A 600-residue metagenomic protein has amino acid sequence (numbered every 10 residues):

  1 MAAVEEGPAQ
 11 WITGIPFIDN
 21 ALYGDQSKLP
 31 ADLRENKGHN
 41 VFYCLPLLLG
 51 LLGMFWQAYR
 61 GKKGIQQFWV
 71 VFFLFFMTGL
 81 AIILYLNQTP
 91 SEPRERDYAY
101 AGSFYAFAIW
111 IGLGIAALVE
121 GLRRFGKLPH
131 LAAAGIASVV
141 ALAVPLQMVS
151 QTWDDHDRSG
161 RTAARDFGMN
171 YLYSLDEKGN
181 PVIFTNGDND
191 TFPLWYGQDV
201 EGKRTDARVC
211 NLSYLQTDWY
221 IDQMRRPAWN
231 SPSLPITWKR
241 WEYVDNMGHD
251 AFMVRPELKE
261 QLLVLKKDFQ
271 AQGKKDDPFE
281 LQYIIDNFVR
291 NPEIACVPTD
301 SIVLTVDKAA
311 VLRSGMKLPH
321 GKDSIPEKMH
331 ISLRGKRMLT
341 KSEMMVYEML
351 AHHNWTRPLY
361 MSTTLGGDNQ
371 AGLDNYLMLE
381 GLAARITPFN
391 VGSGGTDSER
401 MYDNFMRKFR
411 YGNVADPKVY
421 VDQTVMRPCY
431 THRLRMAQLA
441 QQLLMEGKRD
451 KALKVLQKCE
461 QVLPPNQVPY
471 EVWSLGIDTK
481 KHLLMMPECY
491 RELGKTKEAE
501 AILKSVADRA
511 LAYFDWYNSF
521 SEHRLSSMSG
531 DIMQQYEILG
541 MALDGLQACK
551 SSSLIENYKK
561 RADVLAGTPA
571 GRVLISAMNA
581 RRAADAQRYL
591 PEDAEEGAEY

Functional and structural regions predicted by a protein language model:
M1-Y100, A106-N180, F192-Y600: ER/secretory pathway lumenal C-terminal domains and tails of membrane proteins involved in glycoprotein biogenesis
